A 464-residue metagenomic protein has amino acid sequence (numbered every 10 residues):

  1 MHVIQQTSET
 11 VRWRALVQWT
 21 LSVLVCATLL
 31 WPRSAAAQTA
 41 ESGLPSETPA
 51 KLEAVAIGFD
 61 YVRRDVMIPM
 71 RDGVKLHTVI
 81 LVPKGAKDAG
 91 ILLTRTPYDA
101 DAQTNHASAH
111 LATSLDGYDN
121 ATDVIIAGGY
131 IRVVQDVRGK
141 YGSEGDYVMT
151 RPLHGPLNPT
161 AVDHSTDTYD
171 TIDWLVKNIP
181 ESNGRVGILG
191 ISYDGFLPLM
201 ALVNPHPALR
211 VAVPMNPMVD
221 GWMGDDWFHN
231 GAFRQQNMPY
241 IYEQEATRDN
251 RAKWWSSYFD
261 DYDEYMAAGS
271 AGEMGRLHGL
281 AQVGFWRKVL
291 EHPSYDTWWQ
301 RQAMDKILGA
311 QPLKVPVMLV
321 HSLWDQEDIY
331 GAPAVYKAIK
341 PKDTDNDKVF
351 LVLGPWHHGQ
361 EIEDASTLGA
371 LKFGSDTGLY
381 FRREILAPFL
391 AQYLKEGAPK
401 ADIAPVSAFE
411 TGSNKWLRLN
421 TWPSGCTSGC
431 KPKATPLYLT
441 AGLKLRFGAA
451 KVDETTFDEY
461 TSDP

Functional and structural regions predicted by a protein language model:
T48-A86: N-terminal cap/lid segment of alpha/beta-hydrolase-fold proteins
G85-A86, D146-D163, D170-G187, S192: Gly/Ser-rich "nucleophile elbow"/oxyanion-hole loop immediately N-terminal to the catalytic nucleophile in hydrolases
D88-P97: Short beta-strand element of the alpha/beta-hydrolase
D101, S108-L111, L115-A121, A127 (+3 more regions): Accessory cap/linker subdomain of secreted extracellular hydrolases
G117, I329-V349: Active-site-adjacent alpha-helix of alpha/beta-hydrolase-fold enzymes
I191-M200: Glycine-rich nucleophile elbow surrounding the catalytic serine of serine-hydrolase chemistry
L319-H321: Short beta-strand/loop motif that positions the catalytic acidic residue of the alpha/beta-hydrolase fold
T367-P464: C-terminal, loop-rich substrate-recognition/catalytic regions characterized by aromatic stacking residues
